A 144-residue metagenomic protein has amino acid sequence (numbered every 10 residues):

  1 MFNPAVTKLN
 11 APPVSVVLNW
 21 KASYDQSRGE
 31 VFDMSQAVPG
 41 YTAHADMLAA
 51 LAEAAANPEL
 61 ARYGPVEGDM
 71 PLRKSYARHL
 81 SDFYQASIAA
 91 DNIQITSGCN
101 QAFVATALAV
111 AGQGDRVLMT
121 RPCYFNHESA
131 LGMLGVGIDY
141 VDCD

Functional and structural regions predicted by a protein language model:
M1-P4: Short, contiguous pre-domain boundary segments
T7-G98, A105: N-terminal small-domain helix-loop-helix segment of the aminotransferase-like
G98-C99, C123: Conserved glycine-rich SAM-binding loop
A109-D144: PLP-dependent aminotransferase-like
